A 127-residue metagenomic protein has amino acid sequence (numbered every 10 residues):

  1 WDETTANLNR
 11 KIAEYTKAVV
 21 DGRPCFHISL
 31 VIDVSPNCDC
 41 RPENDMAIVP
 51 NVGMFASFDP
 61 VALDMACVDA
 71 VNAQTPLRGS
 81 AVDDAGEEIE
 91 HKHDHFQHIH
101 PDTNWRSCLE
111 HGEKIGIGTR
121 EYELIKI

Functional and structural regions predicted by a protein language model:
W1-I127: Extended, low-polarity segments enriched in aliphatic/aromatic residues
